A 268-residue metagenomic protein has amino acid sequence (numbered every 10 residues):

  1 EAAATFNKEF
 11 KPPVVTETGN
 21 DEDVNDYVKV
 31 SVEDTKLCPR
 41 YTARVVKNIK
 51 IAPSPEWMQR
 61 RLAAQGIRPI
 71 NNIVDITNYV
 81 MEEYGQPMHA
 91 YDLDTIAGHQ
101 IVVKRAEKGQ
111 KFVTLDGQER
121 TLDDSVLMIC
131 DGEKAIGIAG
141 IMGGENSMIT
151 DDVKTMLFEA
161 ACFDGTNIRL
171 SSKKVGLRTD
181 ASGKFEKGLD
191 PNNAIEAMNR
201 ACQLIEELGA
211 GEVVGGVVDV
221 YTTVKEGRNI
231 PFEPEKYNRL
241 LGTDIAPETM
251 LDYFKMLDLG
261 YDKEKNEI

Functional and structural regions predicted by a protein language model:
E1-I268: RNA/tRNA-interacting regions in translation and RNA-turnover enzymes
